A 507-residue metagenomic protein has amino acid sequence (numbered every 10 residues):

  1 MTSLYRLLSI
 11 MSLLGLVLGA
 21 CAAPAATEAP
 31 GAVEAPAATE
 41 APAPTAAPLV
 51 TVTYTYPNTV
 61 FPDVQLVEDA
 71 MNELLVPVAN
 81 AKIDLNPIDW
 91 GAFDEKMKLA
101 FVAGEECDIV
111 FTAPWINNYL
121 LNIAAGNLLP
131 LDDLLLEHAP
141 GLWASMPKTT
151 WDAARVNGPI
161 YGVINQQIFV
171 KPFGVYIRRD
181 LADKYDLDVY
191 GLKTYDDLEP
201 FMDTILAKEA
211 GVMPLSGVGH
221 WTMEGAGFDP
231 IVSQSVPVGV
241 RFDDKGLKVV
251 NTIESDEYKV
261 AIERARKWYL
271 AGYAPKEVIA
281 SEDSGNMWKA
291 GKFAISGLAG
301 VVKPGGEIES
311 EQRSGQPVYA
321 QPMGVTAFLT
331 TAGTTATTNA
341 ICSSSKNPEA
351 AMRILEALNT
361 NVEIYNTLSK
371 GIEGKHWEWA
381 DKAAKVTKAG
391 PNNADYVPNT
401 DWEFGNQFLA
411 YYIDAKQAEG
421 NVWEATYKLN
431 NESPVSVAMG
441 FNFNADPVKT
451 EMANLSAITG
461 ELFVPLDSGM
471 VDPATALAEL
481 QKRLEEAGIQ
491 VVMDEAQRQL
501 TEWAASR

Functional and structural regions predicted by a protein language model:
L4-P24: Sec-dependent N-terminal signal peptides of Gram-positive bacterial secreted proteins and lipoproteins
L18, A22-G191, Y195, D229-I231 (+2 more regions): Conserved N-terminal structural module of periplasmic/extracytoplasmic solute-binding proteins
P48-V52, A79-I83, A103-D108, N127-L129 (+6 more regions): Loop/turn elements at helix/coil->beta-strand transitions in domains of secreted/extracellular proteins
Y56-V60, P87-A92, F101, F111-A113 (+11 more regions): Short, flexible loop/turn elements at secondary-structure junctions
P87-K96, K193-P200, K276-K289: Short helix-initiation/N-cap motifs at beta->coil->alpha
Y119-L121, T222-D243, Y269-P398: Extracytoplasmic/periplasmic substrate-binding proteins
D132, R155-E224, V240-A280, C342-A350 (+3 more regions): Helix-loop-helix "hinge/cap" segment bordering the ligand-binding cleft or interdomain interface
A350-P465, M470: Conserved small-residue motifs centered on glycine
